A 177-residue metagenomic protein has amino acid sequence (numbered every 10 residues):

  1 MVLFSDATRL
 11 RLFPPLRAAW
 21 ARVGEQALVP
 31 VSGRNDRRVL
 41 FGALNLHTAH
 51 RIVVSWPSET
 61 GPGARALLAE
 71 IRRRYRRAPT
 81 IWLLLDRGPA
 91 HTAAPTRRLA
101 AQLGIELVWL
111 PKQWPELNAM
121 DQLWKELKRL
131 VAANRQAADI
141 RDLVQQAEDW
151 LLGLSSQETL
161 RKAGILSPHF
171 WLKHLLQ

Functional and structural regions predicted by a protein language model:
M1-A69, P168-Q177: Extended, low-complexity cationic-aromatic segments
V2, R9, M120-Q177: C-terminal anion-handling pockets and recognition modules
L3-S5, I81-D86, W109-P111, V144: Short beta-strand segments
D6, A78-T92, N118: Acidic/histidine-rich, metal-coordinating catalytic segments
P14-R17, P95-R97, M120-Q122: Short aromatic-enriched loop/helix-cap "lid" or pocket-rim segments at secondary-structure transitions that line
W20-R22, A101, W124-K128: Short, hinge-like loop/turn segments at secondary-structure boundaries
Q26-G33, Q102-Q122, R135-Q136: RNase H-like polynucleotidyl transferase catalytic core
A93-L103: Short, aromatic/basic amphipathic alpha-helical patches
